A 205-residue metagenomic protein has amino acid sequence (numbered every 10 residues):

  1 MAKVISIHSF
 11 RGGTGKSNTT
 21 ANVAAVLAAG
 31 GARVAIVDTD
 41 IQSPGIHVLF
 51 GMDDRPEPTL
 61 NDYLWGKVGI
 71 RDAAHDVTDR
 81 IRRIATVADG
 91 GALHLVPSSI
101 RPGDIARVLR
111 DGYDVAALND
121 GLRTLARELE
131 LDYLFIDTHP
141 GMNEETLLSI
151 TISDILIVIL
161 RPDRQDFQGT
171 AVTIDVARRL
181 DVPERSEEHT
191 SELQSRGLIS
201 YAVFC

Functional and structural regions predicted by a protein language model:
A2-Q42: Walker A/P-loop phosphate-binding motif and the immediately C-terminal alpha-helix
G12, I46, Y63, V96 (+3 more regions): Residue-level signature of catalytic and energy-coupling elements of molecular machines, predominantly ATP/GTP-dependent
A25-A29, V48, T151, D175: Short, well-ordered alpha-helices that flank and scaffold nucleotide-derived cofactor binding pockets
R33-V34, Q42-L95: Phosphate-binding loop that captures ATP/GTP phosphates
Q42, R101, Q165: Conserved Rossmann-like nucleotide-cofactor binding loop
I46-H47, A106, L147: A short local structural element in Rossmann-fold oxidoreductases
R71-D72, R80, A88-H139: Cytosolic-facing regulatory segments adjacent to core modules
A116-S191, S195-R196, S200: Conserved catalytic-core segment of NTP-binding enzymes
